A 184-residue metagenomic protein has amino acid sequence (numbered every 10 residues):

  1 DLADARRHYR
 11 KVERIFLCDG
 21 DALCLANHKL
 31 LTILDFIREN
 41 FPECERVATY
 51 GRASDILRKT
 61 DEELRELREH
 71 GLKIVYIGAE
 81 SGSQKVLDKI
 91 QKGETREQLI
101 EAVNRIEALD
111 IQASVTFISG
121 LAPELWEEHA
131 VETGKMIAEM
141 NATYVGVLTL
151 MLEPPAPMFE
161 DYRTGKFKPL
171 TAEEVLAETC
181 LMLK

Functional and structural regions predicted by a protein language model:
D1: Canonical Radical SAM [4Fe-4S] cluster-binding loop centered on the CxxxCxxC motif and its immediate flanking residues
D4-A108: Conserved SAM/AdoMet-binding glycine-rich loop
I15-G20, I118-G120, D161-R163: Short linear capping/connector segments at secondary-structure termini
I74, T95-M158, A172-K184: Conserved C-terminal portion of the radical SAM core fold that forms the substrate/S-adenosylmethionine-binding
S83, M158-D161: A short small-residue
L87-G93, Y162-P169: Glycine-rich tight-turn/loop motif centered on a GG-T
